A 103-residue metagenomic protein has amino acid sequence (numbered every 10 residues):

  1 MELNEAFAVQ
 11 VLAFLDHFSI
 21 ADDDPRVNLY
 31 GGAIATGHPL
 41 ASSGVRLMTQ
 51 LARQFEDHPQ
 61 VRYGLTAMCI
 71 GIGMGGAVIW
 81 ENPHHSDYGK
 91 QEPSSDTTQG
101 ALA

Functional and structural regions predicted by a protein language model:
M1-A103: Claisen-condensing/thiolase-fold acyl-transfer catalytic domains that form or cleave C-C bonds in fatty acid
